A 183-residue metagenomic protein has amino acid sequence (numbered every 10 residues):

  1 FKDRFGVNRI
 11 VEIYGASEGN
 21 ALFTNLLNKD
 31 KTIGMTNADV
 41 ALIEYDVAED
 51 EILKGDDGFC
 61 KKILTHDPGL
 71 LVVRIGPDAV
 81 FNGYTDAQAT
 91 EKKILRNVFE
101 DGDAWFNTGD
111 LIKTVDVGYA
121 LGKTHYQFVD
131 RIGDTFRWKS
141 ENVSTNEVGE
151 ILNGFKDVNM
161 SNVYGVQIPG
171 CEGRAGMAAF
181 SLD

Functional and structural regions predicted by a protein language model:
F1-A48, V80, Q88: Gly/Ser/Thr-rich phosphate-binding loop
K2, G15, N20, G69 (+2 more regions): AMP-binding/adenylate-forming catalytic core of the ANL superfamily
L26, D57, Y119: Functionally engaged cysteine thiol sites
D30-G34, K61-K62, N97, G102-A104: Short Gly/Pro-enriched turn/cap motifs at secondary-structure boundaries
I33-M35, L64-H66, C171-G173: Short coil/turn motifs at beta-sheet boundaries
I43-V72: Glycine-rich phosphate/pyrophosphate-binding loop and adjacent beta-alpha nucleotide/cofactor-binding cores
